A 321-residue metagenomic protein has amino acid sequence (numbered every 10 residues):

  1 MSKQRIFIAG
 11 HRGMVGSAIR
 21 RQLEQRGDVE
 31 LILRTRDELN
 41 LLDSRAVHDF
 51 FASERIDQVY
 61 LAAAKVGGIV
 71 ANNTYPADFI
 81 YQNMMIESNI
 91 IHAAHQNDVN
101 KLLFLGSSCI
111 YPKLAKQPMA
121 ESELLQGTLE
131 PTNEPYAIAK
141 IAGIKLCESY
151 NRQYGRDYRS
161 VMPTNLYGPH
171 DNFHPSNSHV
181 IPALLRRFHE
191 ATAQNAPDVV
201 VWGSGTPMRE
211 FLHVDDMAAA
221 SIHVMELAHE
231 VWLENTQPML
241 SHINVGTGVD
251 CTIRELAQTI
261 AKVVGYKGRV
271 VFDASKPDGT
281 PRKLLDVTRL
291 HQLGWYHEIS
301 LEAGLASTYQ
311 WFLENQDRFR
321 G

Functional and structural regions predicted by a protein language model:
K3, A9-G10, M14, A18-Q22 (+2 more regions): C-terminal substrate-binding subdomain of Rossmann-fold SDR/epimerase-dehydratase oxidoreductases
A9, R34, V59-K65, L102-S108 (+1 more regions): SDR active-site strand-loop-helix element
E24-D49: Adenosine-cofactor binding site in Rossmann-like domains, unifying the SAM/SAH pocket of S-adenosylmethionine-dependent
L42, I110-Y111, L166-G168, V180-I181 (+1 more regions): Conserved sequence/active-site signature of Rossmann-fold short-chain dehydrogenase/reductase
S44-M84, Q96: NAD(P)H-binding glycine-rich loop region in Rossmannoid oxidoreductase-like domains and their noncatalytic homologs
S88-N133, R159: Conserved Rossmann-fold NAD(P)-dependent oxidoreductase catalytic core, especially the SDR/UDP-sugar
K101, G106-S107, I144-N172, P182-L184 (+2 more regions): Conserved beta-loop-beta element that borders a ligand/cofactor-binding pocket
P135, A139-A142: Active-site helix of classical SDR
